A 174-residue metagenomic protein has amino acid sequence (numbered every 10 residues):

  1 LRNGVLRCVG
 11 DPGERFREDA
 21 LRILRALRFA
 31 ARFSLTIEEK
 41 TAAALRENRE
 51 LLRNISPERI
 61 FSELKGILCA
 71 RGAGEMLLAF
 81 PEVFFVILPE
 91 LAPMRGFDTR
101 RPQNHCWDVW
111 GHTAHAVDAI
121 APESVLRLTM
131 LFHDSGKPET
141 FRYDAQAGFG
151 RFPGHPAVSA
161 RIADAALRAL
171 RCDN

Functional and structural regions predicted by a protein language model:
L1-L131, S135-G154, V158-N174: Glycine- and charge-enriched loop/helix tracts that form the active or gating conduit in phosphate/cation-handling
